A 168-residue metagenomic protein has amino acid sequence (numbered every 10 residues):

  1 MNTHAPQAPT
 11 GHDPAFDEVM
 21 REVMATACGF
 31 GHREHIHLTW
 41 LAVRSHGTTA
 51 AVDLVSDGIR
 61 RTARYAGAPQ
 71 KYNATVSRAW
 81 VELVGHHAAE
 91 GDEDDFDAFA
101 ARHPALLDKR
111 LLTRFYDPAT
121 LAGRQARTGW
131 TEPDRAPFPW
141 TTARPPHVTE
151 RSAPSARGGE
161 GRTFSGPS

Functional and structural regions predicted by a protein language model:
P6, F30, P69-Q70, A105-L106 (+1 more regions): Alpha-helical interaction segments
Q7-A42, G67-A68, G129, P133-G159 (+1 more regions): N-terminal domain-start signal
D13, V23-E93: Conserved, aromatic- and glycine-enriched, well-ordered alpha/beta core segments that occur as contiguous structural
N73-P167: A charged, amphipathic interaction segment
